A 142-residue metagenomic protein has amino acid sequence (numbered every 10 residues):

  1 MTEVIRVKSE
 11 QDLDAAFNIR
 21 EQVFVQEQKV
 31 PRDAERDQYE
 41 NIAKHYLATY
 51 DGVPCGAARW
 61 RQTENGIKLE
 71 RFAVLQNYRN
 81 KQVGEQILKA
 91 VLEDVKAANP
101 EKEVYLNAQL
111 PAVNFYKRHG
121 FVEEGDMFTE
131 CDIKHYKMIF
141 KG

Functional and structural regions predicted by a protein language model:
M1-H45, T49-D51: Short amphipathic alpha-helix that is part of the acyltransferase structural core
E40-I42, N65, E130-K134: Short acidic/glycine-enriched loop/turn segments that link adjacent beta-strands
L47, V53-R61, K68-A73: Conserved beta-strand in the GNAT
Y78, Q82-A90: Conserved acetyl-CoA pyrophosphate-binding loop and the N-cap/start of the following alpha-helix in GNAT-like
V95-A108: Conserved GNAT acetyl-CoA-binding A-motif
Q109, T129-G142: C-terminal "cap" of GNAT-fold acetyltransferases
K117-M127: Conserved acetyl-CoA-binding loop of GNAT-fold acetyltransferases
